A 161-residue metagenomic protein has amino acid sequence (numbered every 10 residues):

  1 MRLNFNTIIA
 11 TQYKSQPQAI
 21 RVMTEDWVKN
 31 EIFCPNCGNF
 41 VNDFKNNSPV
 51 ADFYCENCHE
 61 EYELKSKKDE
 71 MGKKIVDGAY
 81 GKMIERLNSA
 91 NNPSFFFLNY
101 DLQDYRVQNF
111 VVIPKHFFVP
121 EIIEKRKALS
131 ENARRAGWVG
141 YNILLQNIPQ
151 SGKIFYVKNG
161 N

Functional and structural regions predicted by a protein language model:
M1-N30: A broadly conserved sequence feature marking short terminus-proximal activation segments in nucleic acid-centric
E31, V50-D52: Residues immediately within or flanking Cys/His clusters that coordinate Zn2+ in small zinc-binding modules
C34-C37, C55-C58: Short cysteine-rich clusters marking metal-coordination/redox-active sites
F40-F44, L64-K65: Short, non-ligating residues that shape and space the ligands of small metal-coordination modules and catalytic
E60-S94: Short metal-binding segments enriched for Cys and/or His
A90-V107: Extended, Lys/Arg-enriched charged tracts that mediate electrostatic binding to polyanionic substrates
V112-N161: Long, low-complexity, charged/polar intrinsically disordered regions in eukaryotic proteins
